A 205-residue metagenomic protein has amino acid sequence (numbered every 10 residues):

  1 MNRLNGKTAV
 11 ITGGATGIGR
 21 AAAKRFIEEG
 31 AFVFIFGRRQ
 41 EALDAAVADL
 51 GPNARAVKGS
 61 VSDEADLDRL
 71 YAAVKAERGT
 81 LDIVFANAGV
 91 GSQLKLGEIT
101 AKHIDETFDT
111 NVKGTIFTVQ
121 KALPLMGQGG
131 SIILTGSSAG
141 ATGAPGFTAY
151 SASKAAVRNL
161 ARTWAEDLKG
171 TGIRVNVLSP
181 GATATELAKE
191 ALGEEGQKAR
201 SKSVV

Functional and structural regions predicted by a protein language model:
T8, A15-T16: Conserved glycine-rich cofactor-binding loop
A31-A45: Conserved glycine-rich Rossmann-like NAD(P)H-binding loop of the short-chain dehydrogenase/reductase
K95-L96, T100-F108, R200: Substrate-binding pocket helix/loop in short-chain dehydrogenase/reductase
G97, G129, T142-T148: Active-site loop immediately N-terminal to the catalytic Tyr-X3-Lys motif of short-chain dehydrogenase/reductase
V119, S153, A161: Active-site helix of classical SDR
P124-L125, E166-D167: Alpha-helical segment proximal to the catalytic Tyr-Lys
S137: Residue(s) in the substrate-gating loop at a strand-loop-helix junction that position the organic substrate next
